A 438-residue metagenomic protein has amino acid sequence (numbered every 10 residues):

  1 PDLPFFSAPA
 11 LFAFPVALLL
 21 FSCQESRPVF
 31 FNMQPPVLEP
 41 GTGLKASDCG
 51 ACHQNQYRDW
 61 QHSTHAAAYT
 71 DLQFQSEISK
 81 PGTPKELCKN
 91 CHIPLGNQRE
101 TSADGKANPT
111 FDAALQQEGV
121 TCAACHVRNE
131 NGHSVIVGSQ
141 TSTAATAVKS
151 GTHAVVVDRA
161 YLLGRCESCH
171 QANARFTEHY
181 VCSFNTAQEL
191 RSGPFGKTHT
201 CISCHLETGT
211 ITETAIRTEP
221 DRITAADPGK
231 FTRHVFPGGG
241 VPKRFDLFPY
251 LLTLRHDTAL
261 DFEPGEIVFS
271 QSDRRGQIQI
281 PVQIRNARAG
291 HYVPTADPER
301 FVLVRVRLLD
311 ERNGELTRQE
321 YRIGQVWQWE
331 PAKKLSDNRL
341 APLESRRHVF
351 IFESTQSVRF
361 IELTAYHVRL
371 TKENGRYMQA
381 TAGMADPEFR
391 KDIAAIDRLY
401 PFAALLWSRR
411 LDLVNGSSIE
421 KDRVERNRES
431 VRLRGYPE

Functional and structural regions predicted by a protein language model:
L3-S7: Short hydrophobic targeting helices and cationic amphipathic motifs that mediate membrane/organellar targeting
F12-L18: Sec-dependent N-terminal signal peptides
L20-S22: C-terminal motif of bacterial Sec signal peptides marking the signal peptidase cleavage site
R27-P36, P40, D59-E77, G82 (+5 more regions): Primarily the internal scaffold of c-type cytochrome electron-transfer domains, especially repeated/multiheme c-type
G43-H62: Post-signal-peptide N-terminal segment of Sec-exported extracytoplasmic proteins
A46, Q75, K85-E86: Histidine-/acidic-rich catalytic cores in large beta-rich domains
A51, K89-N90: Conserved oxyanion/phosphate-binding beta-strand-loop segments in alpha/beta enzyme cores
P94-Q98: Conserved, well-structured interaction surfaces
